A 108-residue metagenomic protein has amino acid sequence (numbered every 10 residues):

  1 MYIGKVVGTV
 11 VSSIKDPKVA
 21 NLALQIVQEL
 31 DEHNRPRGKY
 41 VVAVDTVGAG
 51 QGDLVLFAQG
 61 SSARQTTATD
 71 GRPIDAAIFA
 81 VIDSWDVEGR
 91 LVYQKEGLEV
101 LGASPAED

Functional and structural regions predicted by a protein language model:
M1-R37: N-terminal first-folded block
H33, D45, A106-E107: A short, flexible low-complexity segment enriched in Lys/Arg and Gly/Pro that occurs in N-terminal basic tails
K39-V44: Short alpha-helix capping/helix-loop boundary micro-motifs
G60-S61: Short, surface-exposed secondary-structure boundary micro-motifs
R64-E107: C-terminal structural segments of small proteins and small subunits
